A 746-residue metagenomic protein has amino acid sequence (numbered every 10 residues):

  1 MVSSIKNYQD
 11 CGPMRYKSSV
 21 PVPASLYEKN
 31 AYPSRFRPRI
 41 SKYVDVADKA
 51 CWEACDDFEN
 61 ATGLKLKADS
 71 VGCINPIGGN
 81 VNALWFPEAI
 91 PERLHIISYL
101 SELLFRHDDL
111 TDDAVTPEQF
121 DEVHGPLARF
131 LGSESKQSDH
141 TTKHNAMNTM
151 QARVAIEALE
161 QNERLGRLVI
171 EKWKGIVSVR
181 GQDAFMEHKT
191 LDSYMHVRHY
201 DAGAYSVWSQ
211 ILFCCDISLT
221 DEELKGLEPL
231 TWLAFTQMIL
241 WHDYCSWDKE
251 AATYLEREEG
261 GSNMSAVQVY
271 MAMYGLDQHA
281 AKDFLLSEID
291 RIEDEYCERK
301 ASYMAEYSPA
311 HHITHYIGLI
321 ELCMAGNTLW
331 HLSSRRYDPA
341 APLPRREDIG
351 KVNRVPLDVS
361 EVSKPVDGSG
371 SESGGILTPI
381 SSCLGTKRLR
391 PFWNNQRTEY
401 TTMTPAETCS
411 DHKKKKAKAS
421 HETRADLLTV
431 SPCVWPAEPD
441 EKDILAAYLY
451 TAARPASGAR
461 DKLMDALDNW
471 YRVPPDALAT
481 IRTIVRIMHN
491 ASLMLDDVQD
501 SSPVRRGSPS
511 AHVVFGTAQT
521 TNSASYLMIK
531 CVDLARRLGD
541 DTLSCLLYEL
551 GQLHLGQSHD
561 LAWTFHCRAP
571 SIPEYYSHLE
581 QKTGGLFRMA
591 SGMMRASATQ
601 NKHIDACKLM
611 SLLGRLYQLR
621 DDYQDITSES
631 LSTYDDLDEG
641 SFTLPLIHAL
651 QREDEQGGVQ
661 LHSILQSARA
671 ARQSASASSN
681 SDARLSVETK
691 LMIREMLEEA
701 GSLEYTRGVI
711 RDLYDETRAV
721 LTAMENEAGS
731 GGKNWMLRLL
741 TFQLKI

Functional and structural regions predicted by a protein language model:
M1-E92, I97-S101, G374-M494, V498-V513 (+3 more regions): Conserved N-terminal diphosphate/IPP-binding helix and adjacent helical/loop segment of trans-prenyltransferase domains
S3-K17, A89-S135, D216-F235, W247-E258: Acidic, metal/ion-handling microdomains and their immediate structural contexts
S98-E102, L110, A114-V154, Y200-Q210 (+3 more regions): Mg2+-dependent prenyl diphosphate-binding active-site environment of isoprenoid biosynthetic enzymes
E134-M186: A cyclin-like helical interaction fold
S206-L276, D283-F284, M610, Y617-R620 (+2 more regions): Long, repeat-rich segments with strong aromatic
M271-H315: Extended, compositionally biased non-globular segments
H312-P356, L713, E727-I746: Short, amphipathic C-terminal "tail helix"
Q660-A723: Mobile late-domain/C-terminal helix-loop "cap" segments that border catalytic sites or the cytosolic face
